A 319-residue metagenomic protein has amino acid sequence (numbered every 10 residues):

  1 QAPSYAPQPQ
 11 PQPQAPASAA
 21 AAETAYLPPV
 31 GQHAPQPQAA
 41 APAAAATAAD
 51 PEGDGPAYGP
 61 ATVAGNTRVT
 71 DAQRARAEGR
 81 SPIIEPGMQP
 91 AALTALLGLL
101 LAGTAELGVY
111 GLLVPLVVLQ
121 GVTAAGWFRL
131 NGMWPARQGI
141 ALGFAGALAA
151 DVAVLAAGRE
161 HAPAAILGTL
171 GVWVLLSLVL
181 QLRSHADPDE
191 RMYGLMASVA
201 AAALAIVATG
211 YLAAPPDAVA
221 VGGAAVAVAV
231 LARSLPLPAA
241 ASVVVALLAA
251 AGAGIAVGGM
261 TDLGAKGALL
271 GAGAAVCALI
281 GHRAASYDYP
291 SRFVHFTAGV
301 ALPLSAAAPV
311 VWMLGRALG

Functional and structural regions predicted by a protein language model:
Q1-A72: Intrinsically disordered, low-complexity repeat regions that act as multivalent interaction hubs in eukaryotic
G53-P56, P238-G319: C-terminal transmembrane helix-loop-helix hairpin of multi-pass membrane proteins
G79-L93: N-terminal membrane topogenic signal
G98, L116-G126, G146-A150, W173-S177: Central hydrophobic cores of alpha-helical transmembrane segments in multi-pass inner-membrane proteins across all
A102-L119, R159-V174, T209-V226, G264-V276: Structural signature of hydrophobic alpha-helical transmembrane segments
G121-W134, L175-E190, A227-A240, L279-R292: C-terminal ends of transmembrane helices
W134-A145, A165-G168, D189-A200, A241-A250 (+1 more regions): Cytoplasmic-side transmembrane-helix entry/capping segments in multi-pass membrane proteins
Q181, H185-G259: Internal active-site segments that recognize and position negatively charged phosphoryl groups and nucleotide moieties
